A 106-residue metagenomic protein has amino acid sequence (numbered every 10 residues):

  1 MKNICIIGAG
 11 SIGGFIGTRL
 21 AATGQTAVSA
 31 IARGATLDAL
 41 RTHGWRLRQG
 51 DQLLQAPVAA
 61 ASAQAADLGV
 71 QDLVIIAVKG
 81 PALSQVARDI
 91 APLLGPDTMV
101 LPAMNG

Functional and structural regions predicted by a protein language model:
M1-L53: NAD(P)+-binding Rossmann beta1-loop-alpha1 motif at the extreme N-terminus of oxidoreductases
L54-V58, A63-G106: Rossmann-like NAD(P)(H) cofactor-binding subdomain of soluble oxidoreductases
